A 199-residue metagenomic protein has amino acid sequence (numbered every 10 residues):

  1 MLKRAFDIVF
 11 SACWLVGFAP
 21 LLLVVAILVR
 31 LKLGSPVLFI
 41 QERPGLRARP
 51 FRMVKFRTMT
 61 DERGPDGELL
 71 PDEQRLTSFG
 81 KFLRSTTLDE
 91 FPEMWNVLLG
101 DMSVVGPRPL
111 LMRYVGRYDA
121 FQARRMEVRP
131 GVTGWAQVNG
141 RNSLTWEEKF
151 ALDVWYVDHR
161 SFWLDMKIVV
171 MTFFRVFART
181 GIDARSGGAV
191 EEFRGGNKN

Functional and structural regions predicted by a protein language model:
M1-C13, I40-Q41, G64, Q137 (+2 more regions): Glycine-rich flexible loop motifs, especially short His-Gly-Gly/GGXG/HXGH segments used as catalytic or interaction
M1-D61, I168-N199: A hydrophobic, helix-centered structural microdomain
M1-R4, G17, R75, T87-E93 (+1 more regions): An acidic site on a long C-lobe helix of protein kinase domains
S11, F39, T77-K81, R113 (+1 more regions): Positions in alpha-helical segments
V25, F39-I40, G67-E68, V105-P107 (+3 more regions): Short, hydrophobic secondary-structure boundary micro-motifs
I27, I40, K55, R75-S78 (+5 more regions): Residue-level recognition of specific faces of alpha-helices
F39-R75, T133-A151: Short, glycine-rich, amphipathic interfacial segments at transmembrane boundaries or analogous
D72-R129, V169-T172, V176: A short, structured surface patch at a secondary-structure boundary
